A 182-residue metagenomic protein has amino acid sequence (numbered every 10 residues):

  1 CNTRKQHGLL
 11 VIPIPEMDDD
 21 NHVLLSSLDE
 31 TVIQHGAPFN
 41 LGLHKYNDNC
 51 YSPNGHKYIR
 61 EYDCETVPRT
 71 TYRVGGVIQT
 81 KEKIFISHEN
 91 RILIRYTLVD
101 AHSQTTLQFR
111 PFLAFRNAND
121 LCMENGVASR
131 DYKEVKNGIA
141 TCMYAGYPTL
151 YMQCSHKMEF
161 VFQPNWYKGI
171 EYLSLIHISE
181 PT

Functional and structural regions predicted by a protein language model:
C1-S179: Terminal accessory carbohydrate-recognition/targeting modules of carbohydrate-active enzymes
